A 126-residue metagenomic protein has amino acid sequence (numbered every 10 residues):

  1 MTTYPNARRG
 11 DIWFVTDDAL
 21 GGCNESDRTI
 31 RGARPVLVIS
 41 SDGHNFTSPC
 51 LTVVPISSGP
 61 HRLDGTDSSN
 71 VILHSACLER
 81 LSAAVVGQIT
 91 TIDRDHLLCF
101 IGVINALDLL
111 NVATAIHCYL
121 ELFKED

Functional and structural regions predicted by a protein language model:
M1-D126: Conserved functional hotspots at enzyme active or ligand-binding sites that engage polyanionic ligands
